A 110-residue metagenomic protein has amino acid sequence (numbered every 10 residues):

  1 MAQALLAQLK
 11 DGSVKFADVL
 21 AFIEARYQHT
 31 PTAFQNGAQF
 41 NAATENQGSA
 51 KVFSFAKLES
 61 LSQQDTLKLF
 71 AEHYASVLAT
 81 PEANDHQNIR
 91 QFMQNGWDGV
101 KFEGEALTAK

Functional and structural regions predicted by a protein language model:
A2-L9, E105-A109: Long, charge-rich, low-complexity intrinsically disordered regions
L5-S13, N41-A42: Short, surface-exposed loop/turn motifs that are enriched in glycine and acidic residues and include a nearby proline
L9-P31, G104: Short, charge-rich, low-complexity alpha-helical interaction segments
F22, R26, L69-H73, F92-G96: Short acidic/histidine-centered micro-motifs embedded in hydrophobic/aromatic stretches that mark compact functional
R26, N41-A42, L107-A109: A structural boundary/capping signal
T30-Q39: A short, structured beta-strand/loop element
A38, A43-H86: Amphipathic protein-protein interaction modules
N84-K110: Long, compositionally biased
